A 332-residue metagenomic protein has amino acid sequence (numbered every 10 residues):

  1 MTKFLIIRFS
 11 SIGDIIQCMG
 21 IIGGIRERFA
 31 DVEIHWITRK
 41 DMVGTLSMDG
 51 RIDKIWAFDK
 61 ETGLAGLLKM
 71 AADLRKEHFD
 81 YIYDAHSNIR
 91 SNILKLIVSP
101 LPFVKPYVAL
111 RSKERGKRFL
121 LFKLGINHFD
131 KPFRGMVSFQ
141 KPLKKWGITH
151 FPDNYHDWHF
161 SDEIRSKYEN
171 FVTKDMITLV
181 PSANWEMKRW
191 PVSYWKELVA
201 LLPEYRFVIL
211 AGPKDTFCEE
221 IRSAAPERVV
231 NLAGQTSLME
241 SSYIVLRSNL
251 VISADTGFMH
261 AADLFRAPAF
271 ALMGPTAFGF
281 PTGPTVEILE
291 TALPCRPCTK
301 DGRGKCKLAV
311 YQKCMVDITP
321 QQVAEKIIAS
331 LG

Functional and structural regions predicted by a protein language model:
M1-G332: Catalytic machinery of carbohydrate-active enzymes, primarily nucleotide-sugar-dependent glycosyltransferases
